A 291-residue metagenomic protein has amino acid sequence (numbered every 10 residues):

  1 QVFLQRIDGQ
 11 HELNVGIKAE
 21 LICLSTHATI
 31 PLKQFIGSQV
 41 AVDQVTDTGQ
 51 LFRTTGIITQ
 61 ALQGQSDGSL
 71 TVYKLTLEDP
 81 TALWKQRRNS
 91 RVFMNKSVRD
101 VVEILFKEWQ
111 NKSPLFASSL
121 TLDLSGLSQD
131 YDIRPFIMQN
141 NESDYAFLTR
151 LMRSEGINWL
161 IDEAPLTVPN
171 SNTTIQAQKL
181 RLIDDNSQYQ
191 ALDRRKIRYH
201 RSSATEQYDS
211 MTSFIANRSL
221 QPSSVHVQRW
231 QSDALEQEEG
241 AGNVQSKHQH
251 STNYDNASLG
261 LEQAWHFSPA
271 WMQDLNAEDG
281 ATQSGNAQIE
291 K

Functional and structural regions predicted by a protein language model:
Q1-K291: Amphipathic alpha-helical and helix-coil boundary elements used as assembly and membrane-proximal scaffolds
